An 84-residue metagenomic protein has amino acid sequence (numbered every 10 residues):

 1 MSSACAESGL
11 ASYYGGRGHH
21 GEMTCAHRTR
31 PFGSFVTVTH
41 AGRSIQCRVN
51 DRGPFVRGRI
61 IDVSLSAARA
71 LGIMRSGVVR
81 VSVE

Functional and structural regions predicted by a protein language model:
M1-E84: Secreted/periplasmic proteins
